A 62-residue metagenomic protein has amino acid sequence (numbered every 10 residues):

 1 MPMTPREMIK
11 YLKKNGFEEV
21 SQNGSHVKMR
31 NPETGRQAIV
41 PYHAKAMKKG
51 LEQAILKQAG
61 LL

Functional and structural regions predicted by a protein language model:
P2-Q22, H26-L62: Basic nucleic-acid-binding interfaces
